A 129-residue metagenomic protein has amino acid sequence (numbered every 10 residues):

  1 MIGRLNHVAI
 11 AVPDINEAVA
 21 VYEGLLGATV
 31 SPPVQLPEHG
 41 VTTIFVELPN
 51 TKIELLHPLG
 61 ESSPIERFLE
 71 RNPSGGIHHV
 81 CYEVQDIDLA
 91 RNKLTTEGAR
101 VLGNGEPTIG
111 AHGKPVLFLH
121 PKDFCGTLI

Functional and structural regions predicted by a protein language model:
M1-H39: Long, hydrophobic N-terminal alpha-helical segment
G3, T51, G75, G126: Structured loop/turn residues at beta-strand edges in well-structured enzyme cores
L5-P13, I44-E47, R67-K93, L117: Vicinal oxygen chelate
A18-V21, A90-L94: Hydrophobic side chains in well-ordered alpha-helices
G27, P49-E54, H79: Extracellular/lumenal glycan-associated surfaces
S31, S62-R67: A short, acidic/glycine-rich surface segment
V34, I44-E47, E54, R91-I129: Vicinal oxygen chelate
